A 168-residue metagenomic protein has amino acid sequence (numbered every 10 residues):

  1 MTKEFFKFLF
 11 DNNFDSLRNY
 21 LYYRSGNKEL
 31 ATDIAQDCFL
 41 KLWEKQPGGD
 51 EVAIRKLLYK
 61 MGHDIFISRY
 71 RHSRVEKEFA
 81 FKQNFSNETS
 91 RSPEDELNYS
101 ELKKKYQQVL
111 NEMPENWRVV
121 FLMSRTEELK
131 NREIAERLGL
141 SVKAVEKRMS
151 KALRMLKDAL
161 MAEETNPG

Functional and structural regions predicted by a protein language model:
M1-N19, Y23, E29-T32: A short, charge-rich alpha-helical start-of-domain segment used by transcription regulators
E4-F5, E76-A80, E136-R137, L153-G168: C-terminal edge and immediately downstream basic/flexible tail or linker adjoining helix-turn-helix-like DNA-binding
N13, R148-K151, M155: Residues within the DNA-recognition helix of helix-turn-helix
N13-F14, R24, L122-L129: Short helix-capping/turn signature of helix-turn-helix
D33-L40, E44, V52-D64: Structural recognition of an alpha-helix C-terminal capping motif at a helix-to-coil junction
H63-A80: Arg/Lys-rich amphipathic alpha helix in sigma70-family domain 2
E76-N98: Internal acidic/polar
N111, E115, V119, E127-A144: Helix-turn-helix DNA-binding module
